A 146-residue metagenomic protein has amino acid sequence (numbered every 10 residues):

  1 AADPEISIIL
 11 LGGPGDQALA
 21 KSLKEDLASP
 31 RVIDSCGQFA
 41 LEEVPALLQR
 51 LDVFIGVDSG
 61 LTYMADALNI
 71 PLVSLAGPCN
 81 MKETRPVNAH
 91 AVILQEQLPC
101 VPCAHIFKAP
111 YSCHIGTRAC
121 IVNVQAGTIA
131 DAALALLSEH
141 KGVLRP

Functional and structural regions predicted by a protein language model:
A1-G77: Donor-binding and catalytic core of enzymes assembling or modifying cell-surface/extracellular glycoconjugates
K24-D26, D34-S35, D66-L144: Nucleotide-sugar donor-binding patch of glycosyltransferase catalytic domains
L61, V143-P146: Short, polar/charged, Gly/Pro-enriched helix-capping and turn/loop motifs at alpha-helix termini and inter-helix linkers
